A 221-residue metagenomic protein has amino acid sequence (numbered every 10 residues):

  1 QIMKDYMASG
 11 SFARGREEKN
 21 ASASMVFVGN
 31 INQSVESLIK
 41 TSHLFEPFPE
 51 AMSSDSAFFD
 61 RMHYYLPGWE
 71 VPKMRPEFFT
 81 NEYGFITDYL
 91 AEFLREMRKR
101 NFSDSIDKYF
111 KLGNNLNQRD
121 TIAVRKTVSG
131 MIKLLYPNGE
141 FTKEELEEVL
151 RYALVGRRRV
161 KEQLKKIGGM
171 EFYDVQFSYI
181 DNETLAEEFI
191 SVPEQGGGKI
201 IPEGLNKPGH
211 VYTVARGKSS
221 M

Functional and structural regions predicted by a protein language model:
Q1-I2, A13, S42-E50, L112-L116: Hydrophobic alpha-helical bundle architecture
Q1-K4, N30-T41, A57-F58: Conserved AAA+/SF3 P-loop NTPase catalytic/coupling segment centered on the Walker-B
A8-A23, P47-D55: Conserved Walker
E18-E36: Sensor-1/coupling segment of RecA-like P-loop NTPase cores
S24, H63-V149: Conserved AAA+ ATPase small/helical "lid" subdomain
I39-P72: A short helix-turn-beta junction within AAA+ P-loop NTPase domains corresponding to the substrate/partner-engaging
F110-T213: C-terminal alpha-helical "lid" subdomain
A215-M221: C-terminal accessory/binding modules appended to enzymatic or scaffolding proteins
